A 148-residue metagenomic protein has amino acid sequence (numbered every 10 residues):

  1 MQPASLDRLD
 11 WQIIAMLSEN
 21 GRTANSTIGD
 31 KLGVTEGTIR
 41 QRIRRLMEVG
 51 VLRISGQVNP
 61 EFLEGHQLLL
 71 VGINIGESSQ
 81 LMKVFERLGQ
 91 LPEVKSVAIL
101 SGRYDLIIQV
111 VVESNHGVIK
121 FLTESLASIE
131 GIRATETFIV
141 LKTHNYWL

Functional and structural regions predicted by a protein language model:
M1-L148: A compositional/biophysical signature of low hydrophobicity enriched in polar/charged and small residues
